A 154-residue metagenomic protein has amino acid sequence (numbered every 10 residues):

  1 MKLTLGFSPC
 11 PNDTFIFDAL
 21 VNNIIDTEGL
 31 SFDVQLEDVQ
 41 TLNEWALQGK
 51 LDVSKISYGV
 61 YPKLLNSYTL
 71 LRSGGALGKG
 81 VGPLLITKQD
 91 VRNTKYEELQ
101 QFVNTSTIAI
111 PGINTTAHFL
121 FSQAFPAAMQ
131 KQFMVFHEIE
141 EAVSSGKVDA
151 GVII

Functional and structural regions predicted by a protein language model:
K2-N22, E37, P83-I154: Bilobed "Venus flytrap"/periplasmic-binding protein-like clamshell domains and structurally analogous long
N23-G29, Y61-K63: Short, conserved catalytic or adaptor-binding loops enriched in Gly and charged residues
T27-T41: A short beta-strand-loop structural module common to alpha/beta enzyme folds
S31-D33, T69, Q130-Q132: Conserved beta-strand segments of alpha/beta enzyme cores
D38-Q40, G49-P62, V135-F136, I153-I154: Beta->alpha turn/N-cap motifs
K63-S73, K147-V148, V152: Ligand-binding "clamshell"
L70-G82, N114: Short Pro/Gly-enriched coil loops immediately N-terminal to beta-strands
